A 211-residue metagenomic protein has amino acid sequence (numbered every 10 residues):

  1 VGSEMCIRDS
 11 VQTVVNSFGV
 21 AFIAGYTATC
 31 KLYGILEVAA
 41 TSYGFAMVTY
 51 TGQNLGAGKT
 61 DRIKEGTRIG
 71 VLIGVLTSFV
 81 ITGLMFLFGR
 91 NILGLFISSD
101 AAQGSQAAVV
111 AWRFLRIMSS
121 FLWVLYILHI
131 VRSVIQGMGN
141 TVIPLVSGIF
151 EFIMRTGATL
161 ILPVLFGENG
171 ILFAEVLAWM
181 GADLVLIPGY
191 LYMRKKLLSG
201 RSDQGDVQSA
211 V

Functional and structural regions predicted by a protein language model:
V1-I7: Short, small-residue-biased leader/transition segments that mark boundaries at the very start of proteins
I7-I35, Q53, L93-A102, V164-L165: Helix-terminus/linker motif at the lipid-water interface of multi-pass membrane proteins
D9-V14, I35, G83, I130-V134 (+2 more regions): Alpha-helical transmembrane segments of multipass membrane proteins
V20-I23, T141, E168-I171: Membrane-helix interface/capping residues of multi-pass secondary transporters
G25-G89, L125-S147: Small-residue-rich hydrophobic transmembrane alpha-helices
G44, M118-G137, I143-A158, I171-I187: Short runs within selected transmembrane alpha-helices of multi-pass transporters and secretion channels
T51-S120, L162-V211: Short alpha-helical transmembrane segments in multi-pass integral membrane proteins
